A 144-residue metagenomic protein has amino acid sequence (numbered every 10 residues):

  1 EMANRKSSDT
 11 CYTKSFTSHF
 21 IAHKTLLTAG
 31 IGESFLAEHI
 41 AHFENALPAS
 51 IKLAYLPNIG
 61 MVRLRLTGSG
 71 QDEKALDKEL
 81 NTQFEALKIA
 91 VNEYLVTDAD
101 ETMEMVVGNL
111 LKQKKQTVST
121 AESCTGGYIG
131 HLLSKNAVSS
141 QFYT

Functional and structural regions predicted by a protein language model:
E1-T144: Non-catalytic beta/alpha edge segments that cap or flank active sites
